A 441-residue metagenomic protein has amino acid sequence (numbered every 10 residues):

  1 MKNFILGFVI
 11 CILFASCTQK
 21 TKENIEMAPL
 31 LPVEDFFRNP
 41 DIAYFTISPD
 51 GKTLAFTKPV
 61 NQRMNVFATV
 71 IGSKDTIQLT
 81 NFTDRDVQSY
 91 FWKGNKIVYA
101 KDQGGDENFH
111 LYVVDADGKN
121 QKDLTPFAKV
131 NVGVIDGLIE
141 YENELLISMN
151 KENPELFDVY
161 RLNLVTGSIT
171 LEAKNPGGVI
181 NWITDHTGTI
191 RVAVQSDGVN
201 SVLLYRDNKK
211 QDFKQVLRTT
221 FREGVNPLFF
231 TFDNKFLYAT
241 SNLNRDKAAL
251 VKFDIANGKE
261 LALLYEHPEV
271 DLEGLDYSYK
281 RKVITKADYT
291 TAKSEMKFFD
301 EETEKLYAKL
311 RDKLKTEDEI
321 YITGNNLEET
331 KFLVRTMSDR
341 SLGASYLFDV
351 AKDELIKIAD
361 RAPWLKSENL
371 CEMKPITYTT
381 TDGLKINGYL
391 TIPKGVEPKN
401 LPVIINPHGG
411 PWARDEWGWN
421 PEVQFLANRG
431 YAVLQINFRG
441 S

Functional and structural regions predicted by a protein language model:
K2-G7: Sec-dependent signal peptide recognition, specifically the positively charged N-region followed immediately by
A15-S16: C-terminal motif of bacterial Sec signal peptides marking the signal peptidase cleavage site
Q19-I42, T69-D86, D115-V132, L162-I180 (+5 more regions): Multi-bladed beta-propeller domains
N39-T57, F82-K101, A128-K151, V159 (+9 more regions): Conserved beta-propeller blade repeats
Q62-F67, D106-Y112, P154-Y160, V199-L204 (+3 more regions): Structural motif
S73, G105, N153-P154, T166 (+4 more regions): Short flexible coil/turn linkers enriched for glycine and charged/polar residues that connect secondary-structure
Y321-S441: Serine-hydrolase catalytic core recognition
